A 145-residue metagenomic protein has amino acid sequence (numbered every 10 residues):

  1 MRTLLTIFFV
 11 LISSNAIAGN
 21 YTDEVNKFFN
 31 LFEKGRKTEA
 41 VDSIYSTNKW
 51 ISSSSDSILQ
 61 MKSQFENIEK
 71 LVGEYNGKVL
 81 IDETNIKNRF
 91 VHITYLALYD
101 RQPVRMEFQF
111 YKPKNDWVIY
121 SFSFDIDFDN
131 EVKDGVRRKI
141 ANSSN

Functional and structural regions predicted by a protein language model:
M1-R2, I93: Short alpha-helical segments and helix-capping/turn motifs at coil-helix boundaries
T3-A16: Sec-dependent N-terminal signal peptides
L11, F32, I44-T47, K139: Alpha-helix boundary/capping residues
S14-K34: Short, low-complexity N-terminal intrinsically disordered segments enriched in polar/charged residues
D23-N26, T38-H92: Short solvent-exposed beta->alpha transition segments
D82-N145: Exposed beta-sheet edge and beta->alpha loop/turn motif
